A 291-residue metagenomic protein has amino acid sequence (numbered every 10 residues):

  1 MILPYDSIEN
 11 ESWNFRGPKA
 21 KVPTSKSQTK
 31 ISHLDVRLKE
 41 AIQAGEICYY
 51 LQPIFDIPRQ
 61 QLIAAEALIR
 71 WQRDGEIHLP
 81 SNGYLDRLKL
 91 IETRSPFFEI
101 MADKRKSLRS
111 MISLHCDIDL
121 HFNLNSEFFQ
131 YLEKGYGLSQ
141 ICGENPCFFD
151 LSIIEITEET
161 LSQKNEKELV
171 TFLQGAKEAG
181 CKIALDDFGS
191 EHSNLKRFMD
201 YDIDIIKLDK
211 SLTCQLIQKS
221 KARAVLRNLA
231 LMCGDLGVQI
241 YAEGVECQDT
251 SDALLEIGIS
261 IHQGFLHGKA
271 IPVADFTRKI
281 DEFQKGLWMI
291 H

Functional and structural regions predicted by a protein language model:
M1-S32, K39-I42, Q52, I57-Q61 (+5 more regions): EAL-family c-di-GMP phosphodiesterase catalytic domain
I2-D6, R94-E168, G244: Catalytic core of bacterial c-di-GMP phosphodiesterases, primarily the EAL and HD-GYP domains, capturing alpha-helical
A44-Y50, D117-I118: PAS/PAS-like sensory domains
L51, A67-I69, F122: A structural signal for short, well-ordered beta-strand segments
I63-E66, P80, L151: Short beta-strand edge/capping elements of PAS-family sensory modules
I77-D86: PAS and related sensory helical modules
L85-R94: Short histidine-centered catalytic/ligand-binding loop motif
Y136-Q140, E168-E178, A224-L231, A253-E256: Alpha-helical scaffolding segments of alpha/beta enzyme cores, especially the outer helices of TIM-barrel or partial
